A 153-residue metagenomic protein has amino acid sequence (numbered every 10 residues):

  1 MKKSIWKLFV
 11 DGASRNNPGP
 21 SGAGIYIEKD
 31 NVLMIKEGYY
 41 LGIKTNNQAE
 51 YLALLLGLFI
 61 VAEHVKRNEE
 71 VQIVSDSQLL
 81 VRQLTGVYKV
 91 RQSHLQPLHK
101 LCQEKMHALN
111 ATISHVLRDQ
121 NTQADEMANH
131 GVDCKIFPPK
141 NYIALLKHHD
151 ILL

Functional and structural regions predicted by a protein language model:
M1-I5, V32-I35, Y40, V65-E69 (+2 more regions): Intrinsically disordered, low-complexity regions
K2-Q48, F59-H64: RNase H-like nuclease fold core
L8, E28, V32, K36-E37 (+5 more regions): A near-ubiquitous, low-amplitude feature marking generic local secondary-structure context
A13-N17, L55-F137: RNase H catalytic domain
E50, L54: Short, conserved alpha-helix that lines the donor NDP-sugar binding/gating region of sugar-transfer enzymes
